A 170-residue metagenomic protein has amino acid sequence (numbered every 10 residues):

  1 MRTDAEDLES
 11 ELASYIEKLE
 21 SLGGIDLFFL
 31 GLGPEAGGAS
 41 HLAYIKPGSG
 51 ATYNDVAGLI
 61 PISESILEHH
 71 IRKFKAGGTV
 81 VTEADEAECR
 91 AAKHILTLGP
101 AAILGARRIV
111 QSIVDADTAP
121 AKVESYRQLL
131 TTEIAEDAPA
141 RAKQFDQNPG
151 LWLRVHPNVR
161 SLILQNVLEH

Functional and structural regions predicted by a protein language model:
D4-H170: Conserved phosphate- and dinucleotide-binding cores of soluble alpha/beta proteins, encompassing both enzyme active
